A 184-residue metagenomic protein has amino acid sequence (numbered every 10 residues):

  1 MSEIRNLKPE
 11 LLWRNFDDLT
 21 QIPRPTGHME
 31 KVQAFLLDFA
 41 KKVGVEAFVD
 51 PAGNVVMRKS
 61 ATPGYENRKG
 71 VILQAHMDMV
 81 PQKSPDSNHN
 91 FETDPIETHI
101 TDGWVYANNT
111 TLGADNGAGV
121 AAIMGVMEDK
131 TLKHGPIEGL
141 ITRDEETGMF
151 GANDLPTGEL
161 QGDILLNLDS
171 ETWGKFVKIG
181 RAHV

Functional and structural regions predicted by a protein language model:
E3-G103: Acidic/His- and Gly-rich active-site-bordering loop/insert found across diverse amide/peptide-bond hydrolases
D38-K41, G148, E171: Short Pro/Gly-enriched beta-strand edge/turn motifs at strand-loop
V43, R58-S60, V126, G151-D154: A generic local structural motif
A52-V56, E146-G148, W173: Short acidic loop-to-helix transition motifs that present clustered carboxylates
S60-P63, E128-D129, E171: Short loop segments at secondary-structure junctions
Y65-I141, E145-T147, N153-D163: Active-site metal-coordination/substrate-binding segment of hydrolases, especially metallo-dependent peptidases
L155-K178: A glycine-rich helix N-cap at a beta->alpha junction
A182-V184: Conserved small/polar residues in nucleotide/adenosyl-binding loops
